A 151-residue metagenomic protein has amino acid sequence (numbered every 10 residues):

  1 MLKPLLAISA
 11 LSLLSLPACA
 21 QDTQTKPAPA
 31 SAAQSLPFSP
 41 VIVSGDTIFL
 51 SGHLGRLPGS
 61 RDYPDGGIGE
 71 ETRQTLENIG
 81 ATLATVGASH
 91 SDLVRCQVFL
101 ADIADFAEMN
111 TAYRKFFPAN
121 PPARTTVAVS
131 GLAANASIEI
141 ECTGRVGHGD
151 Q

Functional and structural regions predicted by a protein language model:
L2-E77, A81-V94, L100-Q151: N-terminal presequence-like segments and the immediate start of the first folded domain
